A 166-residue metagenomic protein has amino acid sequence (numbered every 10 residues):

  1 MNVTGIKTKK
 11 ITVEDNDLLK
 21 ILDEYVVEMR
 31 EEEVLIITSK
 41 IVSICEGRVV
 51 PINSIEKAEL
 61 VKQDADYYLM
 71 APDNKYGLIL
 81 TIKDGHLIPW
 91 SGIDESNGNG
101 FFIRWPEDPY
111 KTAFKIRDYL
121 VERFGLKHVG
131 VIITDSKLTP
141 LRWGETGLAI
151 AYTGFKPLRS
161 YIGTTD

Functional and structural regions predicted by a protein language model:
M1-D166: N-terminal and secondary-structure boundary signal
